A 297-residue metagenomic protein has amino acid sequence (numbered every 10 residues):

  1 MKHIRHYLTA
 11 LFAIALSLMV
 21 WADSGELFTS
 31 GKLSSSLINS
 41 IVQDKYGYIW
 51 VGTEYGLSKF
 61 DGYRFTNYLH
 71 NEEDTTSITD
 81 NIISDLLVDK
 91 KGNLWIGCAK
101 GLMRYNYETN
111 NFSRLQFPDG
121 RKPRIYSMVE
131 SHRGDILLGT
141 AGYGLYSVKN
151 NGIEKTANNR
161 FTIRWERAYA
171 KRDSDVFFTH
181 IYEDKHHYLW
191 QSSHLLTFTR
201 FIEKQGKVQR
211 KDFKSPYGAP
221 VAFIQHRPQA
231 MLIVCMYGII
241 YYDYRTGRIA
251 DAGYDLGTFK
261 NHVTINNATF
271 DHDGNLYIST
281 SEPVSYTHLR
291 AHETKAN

Functional and structural regions predicted by a protein language model:
M1-R290, A296-N297: Carboxylate-rich, polar loop motifs that coordinate divalent cations or form catalytic acidic clusters
